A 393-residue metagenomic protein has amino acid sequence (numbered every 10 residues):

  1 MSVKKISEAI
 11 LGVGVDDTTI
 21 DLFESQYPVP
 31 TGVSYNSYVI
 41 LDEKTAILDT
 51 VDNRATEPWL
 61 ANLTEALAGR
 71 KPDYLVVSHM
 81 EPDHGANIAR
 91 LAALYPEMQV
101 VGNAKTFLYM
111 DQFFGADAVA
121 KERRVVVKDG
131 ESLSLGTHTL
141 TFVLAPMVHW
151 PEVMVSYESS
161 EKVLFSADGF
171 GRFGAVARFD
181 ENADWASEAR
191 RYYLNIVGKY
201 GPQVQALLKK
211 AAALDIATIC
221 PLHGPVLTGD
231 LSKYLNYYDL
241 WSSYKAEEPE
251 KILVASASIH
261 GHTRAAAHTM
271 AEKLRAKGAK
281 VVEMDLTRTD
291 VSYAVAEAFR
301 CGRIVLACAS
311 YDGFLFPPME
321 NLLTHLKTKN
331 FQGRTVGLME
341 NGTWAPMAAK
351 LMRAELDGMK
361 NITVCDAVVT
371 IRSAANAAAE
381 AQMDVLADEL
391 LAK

Functional and structural regions predicted by a protein language model:
V3-E65, V155-E158, K162-S166, T263: Conserved beta-strand hairpin/beta-sheet module of binuclear metal-dependent hydrolase folds, prominently
K4-E8, G102-V153, Y200-A206: Metallo-beta-lactamase
V39, V155-Y192, V197-C220, G229-S256: Metal-dependent phosphodiesterase/nuclease catalytic metal-binding core
E43, R54-V101: Active-site metal-binding motif and surrounding structural segment of the metallo-beta-lactamase
K44-A46, Y74, H138, K162-F165 (+3 more regions): Structural motif
L48-T50, P72-M80, Q99-N103, L164-D168 (+1 more regions): Active-site neighborhood of phospho(di)ester-bond hydrolases with catalytic His/Asp-centered motifs
N87, D290-A294: Short acidic active-site motifs
V176-D180, D184-I219, H223-V226, T269-M284 (+1 more regions): FMN-binding flavodoxin-like domain, especially the glycine-rich phosphate-binding loop
